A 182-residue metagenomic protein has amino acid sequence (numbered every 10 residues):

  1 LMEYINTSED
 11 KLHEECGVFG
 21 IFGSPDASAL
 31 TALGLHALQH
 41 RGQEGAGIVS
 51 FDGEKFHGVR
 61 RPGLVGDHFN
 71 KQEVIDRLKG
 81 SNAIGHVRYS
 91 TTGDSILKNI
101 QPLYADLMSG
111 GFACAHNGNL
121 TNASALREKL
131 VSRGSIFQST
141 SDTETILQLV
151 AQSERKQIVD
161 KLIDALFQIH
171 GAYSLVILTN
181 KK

Functional and structural regions predicted by a protein language model:
L1-K182: Conserved short alpha-helical segments that host acidic/polar catalytic motifs at enzyme active sites
